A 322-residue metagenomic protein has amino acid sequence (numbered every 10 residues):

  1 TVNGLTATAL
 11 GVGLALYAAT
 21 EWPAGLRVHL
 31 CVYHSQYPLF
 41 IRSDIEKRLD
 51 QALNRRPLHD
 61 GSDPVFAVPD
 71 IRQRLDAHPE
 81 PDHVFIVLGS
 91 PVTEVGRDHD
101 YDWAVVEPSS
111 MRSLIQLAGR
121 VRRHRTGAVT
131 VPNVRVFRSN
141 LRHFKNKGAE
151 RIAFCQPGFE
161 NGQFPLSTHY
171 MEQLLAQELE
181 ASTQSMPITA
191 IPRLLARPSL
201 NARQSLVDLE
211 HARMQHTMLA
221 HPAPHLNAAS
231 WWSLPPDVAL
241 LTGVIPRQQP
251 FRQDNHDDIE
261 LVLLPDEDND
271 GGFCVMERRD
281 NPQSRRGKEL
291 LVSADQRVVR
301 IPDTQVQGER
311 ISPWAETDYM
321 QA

Functional and structural regions predicted by a protein language model:
T1-P64, P108-A322: C-terminal helicase lobe and adjacent C-terminal extensions/tails of nucleic-acid helicase motors
P23-L26, H78-P81, D98: Conserved catalytic network of the ASCE P-loop NTPase/AAA+ motor domain
S62-V65, P79-T93: Conserved two-lobed SF2 helicase motor
V65-D76: Phosphate-binding/switch loop-helix module in NTP-utilizing enzymes
D76-P79, V95, R125-A128: A general structural signal for short secondary-structure junctions and capping/turn motifs
F85-I86, D102-A104, N133-V134: Beta-sheet entry/capping signal
R97-S110: A short beta-strand element within the Helicase C-terminal
